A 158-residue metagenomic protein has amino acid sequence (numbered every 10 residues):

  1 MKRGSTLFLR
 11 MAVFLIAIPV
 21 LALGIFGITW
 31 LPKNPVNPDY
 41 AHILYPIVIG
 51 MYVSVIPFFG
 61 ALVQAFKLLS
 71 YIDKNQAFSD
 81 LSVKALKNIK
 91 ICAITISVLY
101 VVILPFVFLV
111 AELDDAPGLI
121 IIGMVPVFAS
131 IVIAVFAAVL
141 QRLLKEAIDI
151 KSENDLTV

Functional and structural regions predicted by a protein language model:
G4-G27, G50-F59, I89-S97, S152-L156: Alpha-helical transmembrane segments of integral membrane proteins, especially early/N-terminal helices
L31-D39, A111: Membrane-interface helix termini and inter-helical loops of multi-pass transporters
N37-L62: Membrane-helix boundary elements
P38-I43, D115-V125: Non-cytosolic membrane-interface motifs at loop->transmembrane helix junctions
G60-S82: Membrane-helix interface/capping segments
Q76-N88, K151-V158: Membrane-cytosol interface motif
S97-D115: Alpha-helical transmembrane segments and their membrane-interface junctions in multi-pass membrane proteins
I121-S152: Alpha-helical transmembrane segments and their immediate juxtamembrane interface regions
